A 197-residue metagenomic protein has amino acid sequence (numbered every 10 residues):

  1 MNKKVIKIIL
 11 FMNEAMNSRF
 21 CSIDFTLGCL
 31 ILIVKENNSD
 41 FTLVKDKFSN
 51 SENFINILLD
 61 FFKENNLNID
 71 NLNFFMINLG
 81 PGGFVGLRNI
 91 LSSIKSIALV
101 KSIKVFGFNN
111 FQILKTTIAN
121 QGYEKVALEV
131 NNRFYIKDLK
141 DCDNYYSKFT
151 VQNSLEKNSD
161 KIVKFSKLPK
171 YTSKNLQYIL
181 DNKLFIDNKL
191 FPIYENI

Functional and structural regions predicted by a protein language model:
N2-K35, S51, F106-I197: Oxyanion-binding and handling regions
N38-L139: Nucleotide and nucleotide-moiety/phosphate-recognizing core
